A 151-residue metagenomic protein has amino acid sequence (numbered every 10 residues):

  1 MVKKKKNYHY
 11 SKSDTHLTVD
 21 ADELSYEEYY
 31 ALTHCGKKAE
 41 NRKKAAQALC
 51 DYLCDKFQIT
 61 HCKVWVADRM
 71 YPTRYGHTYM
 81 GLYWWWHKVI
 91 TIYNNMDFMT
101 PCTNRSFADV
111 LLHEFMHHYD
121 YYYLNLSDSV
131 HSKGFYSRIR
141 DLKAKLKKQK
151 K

Functional and structural regions predicted by a protein language model:
M1-K37: N-terminal low-structure segments adjacent to metalloprotease catalytic domains across cellular compartments
G36-E40, P101, R105, N125: Short, charged/polar micro-motifs that form catalytic or ligand-binding hotspots
K37-W86, K147-K151: Auxiliary, metal-adjacent structural segments of Zn-dependent hydrolase domains
R69-R105, H118-Y122, H131-D141: Active-site scaffold of zinc-dependent metalloenzymes
S106-F115: Short alpha-helical catalytic segment bearing the HExxH-like zincin motif of zinc-dependent metalloproteases
D128: Metal-dependent catalytic neighborhoods of phosphoester/phosphodiester hydrolases
D141-K147: Short, basic alpha-helical nucleic acid-contact segments in DNA-binding proteins and DNA transaction factors
